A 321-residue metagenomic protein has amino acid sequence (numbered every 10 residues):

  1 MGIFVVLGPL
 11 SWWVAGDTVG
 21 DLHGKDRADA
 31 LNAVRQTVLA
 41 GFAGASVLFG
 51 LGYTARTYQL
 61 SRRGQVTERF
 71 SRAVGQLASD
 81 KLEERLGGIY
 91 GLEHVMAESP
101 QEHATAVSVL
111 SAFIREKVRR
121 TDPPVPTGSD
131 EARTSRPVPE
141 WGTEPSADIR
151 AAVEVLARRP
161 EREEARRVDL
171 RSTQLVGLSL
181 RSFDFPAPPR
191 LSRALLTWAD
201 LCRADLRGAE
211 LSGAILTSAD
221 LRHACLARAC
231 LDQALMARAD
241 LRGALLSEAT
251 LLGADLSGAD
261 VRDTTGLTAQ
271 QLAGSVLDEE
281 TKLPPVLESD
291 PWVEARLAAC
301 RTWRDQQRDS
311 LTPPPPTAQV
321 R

Functional and structural regions predicted by a protein language model:
M1-S46, R159, D200, G253 (+1 more regions): Short hydrophobic membrane-inserting helices
T18-V109: Membrane-proximal alpha-helical anchors
T37-G44, E83-R85, E102, A106 (+4 more regions): Positions within the helices of HEAT/ARM-like alpha-solenoid repeats
L77-A78, I114, W141: Alpha-solenoid helical repeat architecture
L92, L110, I149, V153-L156: Hydrophobic core/packing positions within alpha-helical solenoid repeats
V95-S99, F113, K117, V155-E163: Residue-level signature of the C-terminal ends
T134-P145, E248: Intrinsically disordered, low-complexity acidic Ser/Thr-rich regulatory segments
R162-R321: Tandem repeat scaffolds
